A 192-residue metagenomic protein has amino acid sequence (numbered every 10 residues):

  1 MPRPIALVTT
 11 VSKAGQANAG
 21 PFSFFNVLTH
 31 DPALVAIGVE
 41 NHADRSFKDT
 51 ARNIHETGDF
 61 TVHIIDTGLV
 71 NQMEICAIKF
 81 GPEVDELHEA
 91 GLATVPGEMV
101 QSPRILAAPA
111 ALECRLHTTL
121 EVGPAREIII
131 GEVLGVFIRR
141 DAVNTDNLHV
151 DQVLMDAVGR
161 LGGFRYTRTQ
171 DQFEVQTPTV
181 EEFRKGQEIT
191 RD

Functional and structural regions predicted by a protein language model:
M1-D192: Basic, polyanion-binding surface patches
